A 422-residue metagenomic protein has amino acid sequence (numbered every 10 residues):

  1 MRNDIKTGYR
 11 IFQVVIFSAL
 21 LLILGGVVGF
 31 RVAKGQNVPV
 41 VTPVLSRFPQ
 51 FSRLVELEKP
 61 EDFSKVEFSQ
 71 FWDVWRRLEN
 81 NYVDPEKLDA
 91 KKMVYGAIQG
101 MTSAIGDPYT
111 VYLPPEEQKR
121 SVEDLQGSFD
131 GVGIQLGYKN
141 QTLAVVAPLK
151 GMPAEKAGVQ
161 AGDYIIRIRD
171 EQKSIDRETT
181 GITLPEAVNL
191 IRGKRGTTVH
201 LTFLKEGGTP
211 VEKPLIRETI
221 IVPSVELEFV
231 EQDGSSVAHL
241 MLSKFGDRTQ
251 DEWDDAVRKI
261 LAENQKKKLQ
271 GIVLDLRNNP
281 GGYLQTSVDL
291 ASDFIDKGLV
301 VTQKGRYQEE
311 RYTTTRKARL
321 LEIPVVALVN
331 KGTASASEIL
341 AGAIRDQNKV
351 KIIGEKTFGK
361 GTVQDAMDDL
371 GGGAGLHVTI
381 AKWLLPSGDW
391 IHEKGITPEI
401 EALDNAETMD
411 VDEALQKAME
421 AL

Functional and structural regions predicted by a protein language model:
R2-Y109, Q141, M152, Q265: Terminal targeting/pro-maturation regions of precursor/exported proteins
E79-V146, G196-H200, L204-L227: Extended, small/polar residue-biased N-terminal targeting/export presequences and adjacent propeptide/linker tracts
N81, E86, P153-E155, Q160-A161 (+2 more regions): Cleft-lining beta-strand/loop regions that shape enzyme active-site pockets
A104, I391, E407-M409, E413-L422: Conserved functional hotspot residues or short segments at active or partner-binding sites across diverse domains
G127-S174, D247, A381: PDZ/PDZ-like domain segments forming the peptide/carboxylate-binding groove, activating on the N-terminal beta-strands
G372-K382: Short acidic, Pro/Gly- and aromatic-enriched capping/linker segments at domain boundaries
